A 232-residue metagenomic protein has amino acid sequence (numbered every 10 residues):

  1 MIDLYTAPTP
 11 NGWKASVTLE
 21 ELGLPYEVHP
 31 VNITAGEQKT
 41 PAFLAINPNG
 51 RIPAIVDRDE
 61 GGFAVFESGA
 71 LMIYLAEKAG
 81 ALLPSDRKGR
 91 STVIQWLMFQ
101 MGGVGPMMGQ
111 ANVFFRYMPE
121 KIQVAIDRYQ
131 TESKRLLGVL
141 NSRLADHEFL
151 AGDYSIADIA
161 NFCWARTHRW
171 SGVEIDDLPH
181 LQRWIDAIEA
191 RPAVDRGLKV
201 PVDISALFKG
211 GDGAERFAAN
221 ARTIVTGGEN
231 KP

Functional and structural regions predicted by a protein language model:
M1-D127, T131, N141, D146 (+1 more regions): GST-like domain detector, emphasizing the conserved glutathione-binding G-site in the N-terminal thioredoxin-like
N32, I156, P201-I204: Short, solvent-exposed turn/loop segments enriched in Gly/Ser/Thr/Pro and often Arg
A45, A190, K199: Phosphate-coordinating loops and pocket residues in cytosolic domains that bind phosphorylated ligands
I55, L71, L140, D158 (+1 more regions): Residue-level signal for nonpolar/aromatic packing positions in well-ordered secondary structure
A81, S142-D153, A193-G197: Surface-exposed helix-capping loop/turn segments at secondary-structure junctions
G103, M107-N112, F149-D177, Q182-A190: GST superfamily/GST-like fold recognition
Y129-L136, W184: Alpha-helical packing segments of well-folded alpha/beta enzyme cores
P201-P232: Acidic/histidine-enriched, glycine/proline-rich intrinsically disordered or flexible terminal extensions
